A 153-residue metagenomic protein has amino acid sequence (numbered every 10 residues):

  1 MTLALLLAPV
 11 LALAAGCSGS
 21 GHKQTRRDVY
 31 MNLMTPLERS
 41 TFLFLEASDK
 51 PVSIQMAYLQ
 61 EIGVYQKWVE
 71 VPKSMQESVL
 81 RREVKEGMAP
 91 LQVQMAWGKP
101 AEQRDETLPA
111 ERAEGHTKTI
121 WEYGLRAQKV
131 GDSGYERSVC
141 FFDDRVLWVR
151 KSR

Functional and structural regions predicted by a protein language model:
M1-L6: Bacterial N-terminal signal peptides that target proteins for export
L13-G16: C-terminal motif of bacterial Sec signal peptides marking the signal peptidase cleavage site
S18-R153: Residues within mature, well-folded domains
